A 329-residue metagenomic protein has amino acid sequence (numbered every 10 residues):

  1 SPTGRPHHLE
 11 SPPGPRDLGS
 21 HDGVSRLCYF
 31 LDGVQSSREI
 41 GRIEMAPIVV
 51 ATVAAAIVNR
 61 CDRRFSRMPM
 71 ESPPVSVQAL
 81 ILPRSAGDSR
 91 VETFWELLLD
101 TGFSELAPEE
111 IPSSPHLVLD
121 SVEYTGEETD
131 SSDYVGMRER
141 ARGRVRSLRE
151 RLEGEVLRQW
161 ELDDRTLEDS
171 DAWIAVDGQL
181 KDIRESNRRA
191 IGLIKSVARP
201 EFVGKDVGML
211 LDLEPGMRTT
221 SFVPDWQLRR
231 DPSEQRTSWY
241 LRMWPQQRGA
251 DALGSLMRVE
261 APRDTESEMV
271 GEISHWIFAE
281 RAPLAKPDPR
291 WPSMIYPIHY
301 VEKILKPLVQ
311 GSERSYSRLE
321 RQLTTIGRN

Functional and structural regions predicted by a protein language model:
S1-D22, R26, R38-I43, R64-N329: Long, contiguous domain-sized segments
Y29-L31: Short hydrophobic beta-strand that contains or immediately precedes a catalytic carboxylate
Q35: Active-site-adjacent structural elements in enzyme catalytic domains
A46-A51: Long Lys/Arg-rich low-complexity intrinsically disordered regions in nucleic-acid-associated proteins
A55-A56, L97: Extended Lys/Arg-rich polyanion-binding regions
N59-R60: Phox homology (PX) phosphoinositide-binding domain
